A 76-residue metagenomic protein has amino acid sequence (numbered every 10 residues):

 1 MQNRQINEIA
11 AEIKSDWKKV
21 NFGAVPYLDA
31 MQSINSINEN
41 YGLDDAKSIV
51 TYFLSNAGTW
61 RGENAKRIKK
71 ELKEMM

Functional and structural regions predicted by a protein language model:
M1, M31, M75-M76: Detector for methionine-enriched segments
Q2-D29: N-terminal acidic leader/helix
E8, K18, S33, G58-R67: A charge-rich, low-complexity, intrinsically flexible signal that marks solvent-exposed coils, linkers, repeats
A10, V20, I34, D45-A46 (+1 more regions): Short linear sequence motifs
K14, Q32, T51-S55: Amphipathic alpha-helical segments within well-ordered protein domains
D16-V20, A24, N38, A57-R61: Short secondary-structure junctions and interdomain/linker hinges
P26-L43: Amphipathic alpha-helical
G42-M76: Amphipathic alpha-helical packing elements
